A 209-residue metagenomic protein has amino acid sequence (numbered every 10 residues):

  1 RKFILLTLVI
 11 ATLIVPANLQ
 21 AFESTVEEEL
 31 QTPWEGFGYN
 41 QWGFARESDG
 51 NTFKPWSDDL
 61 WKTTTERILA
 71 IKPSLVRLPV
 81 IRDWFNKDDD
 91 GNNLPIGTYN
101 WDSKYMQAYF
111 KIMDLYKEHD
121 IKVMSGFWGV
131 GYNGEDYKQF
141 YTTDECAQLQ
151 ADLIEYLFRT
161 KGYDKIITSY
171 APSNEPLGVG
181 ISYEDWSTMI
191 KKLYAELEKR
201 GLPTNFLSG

Functional and structural regions predicted by a protein language model:
R1-K2: Positively charged n-region of N-terminal signal peptides that target proteins for export
L6-I14: Bacterial N-terminal signal peptides
L19-P55, W61-K62: Mature N-terminal, pre-catalytic/accessory segment of carbohydrate-active enzymes
K54, D58, S103-M106: Generic detection of long, well-ordered alpha-helical segments
L60-W61, Y109: Amphipathic coiled-coil/heptad-repeat helices and related helical stalk/stem segments that mediate oligomerization
I68-G209: Substrate-binding cleft and catalytic face of glycoside hydrolase catalytic domains, especially the flexible beta-alpha
